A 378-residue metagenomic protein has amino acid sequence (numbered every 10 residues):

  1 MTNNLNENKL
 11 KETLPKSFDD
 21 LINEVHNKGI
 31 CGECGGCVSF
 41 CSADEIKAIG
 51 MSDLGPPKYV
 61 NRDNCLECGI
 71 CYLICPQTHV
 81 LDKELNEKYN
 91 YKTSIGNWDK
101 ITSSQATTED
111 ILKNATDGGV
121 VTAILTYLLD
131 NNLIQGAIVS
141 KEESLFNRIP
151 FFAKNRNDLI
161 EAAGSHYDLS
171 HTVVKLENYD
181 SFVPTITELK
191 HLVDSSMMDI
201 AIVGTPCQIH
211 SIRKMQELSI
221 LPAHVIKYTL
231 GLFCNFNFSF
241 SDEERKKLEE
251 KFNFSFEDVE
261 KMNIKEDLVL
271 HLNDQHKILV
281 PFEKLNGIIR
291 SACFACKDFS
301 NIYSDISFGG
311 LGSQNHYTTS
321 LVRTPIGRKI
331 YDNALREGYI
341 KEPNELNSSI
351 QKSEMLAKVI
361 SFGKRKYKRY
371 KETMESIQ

Functional and structural regions predicted by a protein language model:
N3-G35, E45-E67, I278-V280, K284-L285: Ferredoxin-like iron-sulfur electron-transfer modules
N6-K9, C41-A43, E87-I95: Short, functional N-terminal and low-complexity linear motifs
F18-E24, C68-H79, N132: Short charge-dense sequence patches
G29-D44, N64-Q77, T205-S211, I289-S300: Local cysteine-cluster metal-coordination motifs and their immediate loop/turn environment, predominantly Fe-S cluster
G32, G36, D53, V60 (+5 more regions): Generic alpha-helix structural propensity
G36-P57, I70-K88, N301, I306: Iron-sulfur cluster-binding cysteine motifs and their immediate structural context in ferredoxin-like electron-transfer
D82-Q378: Iron-sulfur-associated redox domains of electron-transfer enzymes in respiratory and anaerobic energy metabolism
